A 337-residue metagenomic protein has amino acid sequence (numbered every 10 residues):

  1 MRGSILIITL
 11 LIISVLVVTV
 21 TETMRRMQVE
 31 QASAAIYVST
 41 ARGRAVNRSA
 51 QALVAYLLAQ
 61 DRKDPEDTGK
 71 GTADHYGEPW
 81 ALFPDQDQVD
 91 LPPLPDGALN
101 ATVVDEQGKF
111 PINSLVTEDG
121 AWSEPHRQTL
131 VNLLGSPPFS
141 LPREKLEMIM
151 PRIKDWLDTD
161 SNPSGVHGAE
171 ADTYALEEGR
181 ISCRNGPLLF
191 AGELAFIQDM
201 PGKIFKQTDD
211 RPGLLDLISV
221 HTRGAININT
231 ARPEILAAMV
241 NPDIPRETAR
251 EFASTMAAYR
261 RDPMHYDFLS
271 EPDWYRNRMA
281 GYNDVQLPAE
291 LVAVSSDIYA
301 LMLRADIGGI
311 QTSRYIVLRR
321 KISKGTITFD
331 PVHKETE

Functional and structural regions predicted by a protein language model:
S4-E337: Compositionally biased linear targeting/interaction segments
